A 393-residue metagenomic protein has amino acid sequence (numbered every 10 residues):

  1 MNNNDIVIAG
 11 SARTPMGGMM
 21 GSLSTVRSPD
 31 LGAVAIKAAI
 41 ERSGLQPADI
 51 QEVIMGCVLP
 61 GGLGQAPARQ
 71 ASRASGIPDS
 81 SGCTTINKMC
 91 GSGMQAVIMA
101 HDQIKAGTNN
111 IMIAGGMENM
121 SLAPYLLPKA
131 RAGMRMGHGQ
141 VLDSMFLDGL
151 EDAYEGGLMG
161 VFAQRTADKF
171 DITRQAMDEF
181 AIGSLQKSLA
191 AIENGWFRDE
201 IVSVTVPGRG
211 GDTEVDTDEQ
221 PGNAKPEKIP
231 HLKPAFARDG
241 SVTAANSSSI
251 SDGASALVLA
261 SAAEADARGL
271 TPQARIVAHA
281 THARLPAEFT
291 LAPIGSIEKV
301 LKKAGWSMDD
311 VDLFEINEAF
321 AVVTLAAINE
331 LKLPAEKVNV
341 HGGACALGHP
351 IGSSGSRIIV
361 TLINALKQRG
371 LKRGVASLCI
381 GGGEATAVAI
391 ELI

Functional and structural regions predicted by a protein language model:
V7, A12-T14, S24-V34, R42 (+3 more regions): N-terminal extracellular/periplasmic Venus flytrap/periplasmic-binding protein-like
P29-G44, P67-A71, A96-M99, M159-T166 (+5 more regions): Short, well-ordered amphipathic alpha-helical segments that serve as non-catalytic structural scaffolds within diverse
A48-G56, G82-N87, M112-M117, A176-G183 (+5 more regions): Beta-strand segments within the central parallel beta-sheet cores of soluble alpha/beta enzyme folds
C57-I111, A153-M159, N223-S249, E330-R357 (+2 more regions): Conserved catalytic cysteine-centered active-site region of acyl-thioester-dependent Claisen-condensing enzymes
I86-E118, A167-W196, A256-A263, I328 (+2 more regions): Active-site-proximal alpha-helical scaffold in enzymes
I111-R165: Flexible glycine-/small-residue-enriched beta->alpha junction loops that bind anionic phosphate/pyrophosphate groups
A262-D310, I328: Glycine- and Gly-Pro-enriched alpha-helical subdomains that act as flexible, kink-prone "lid/hinge" or packing modules
